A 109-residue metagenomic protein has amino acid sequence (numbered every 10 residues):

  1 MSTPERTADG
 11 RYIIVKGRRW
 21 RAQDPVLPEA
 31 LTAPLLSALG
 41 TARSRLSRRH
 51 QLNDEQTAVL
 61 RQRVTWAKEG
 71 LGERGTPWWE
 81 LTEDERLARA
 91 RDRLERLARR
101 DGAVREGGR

Functional and structural regions predicted by a protein language model:
S2-R109: Extended, charge-rich alpha-helical interface modules
